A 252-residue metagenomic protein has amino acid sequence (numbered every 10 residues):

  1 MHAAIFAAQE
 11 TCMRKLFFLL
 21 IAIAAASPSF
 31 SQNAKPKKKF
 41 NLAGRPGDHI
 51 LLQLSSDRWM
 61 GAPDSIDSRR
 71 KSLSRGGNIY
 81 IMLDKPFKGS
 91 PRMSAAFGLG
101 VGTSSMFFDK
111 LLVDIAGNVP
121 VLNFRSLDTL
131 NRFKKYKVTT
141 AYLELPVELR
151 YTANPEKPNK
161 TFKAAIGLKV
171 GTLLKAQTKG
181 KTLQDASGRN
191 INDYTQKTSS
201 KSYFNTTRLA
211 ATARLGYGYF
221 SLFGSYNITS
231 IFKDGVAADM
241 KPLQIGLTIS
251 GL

Functional and structural regions predicted by a protein language model:
M1-P36, I249-L252: Bacterial Sec-dependent N-terminal signal peptides
N33-P46, P86-M93, N154-T161, Q177: Short loop/turn motifs that connect adjacent beta-strands in outer-membrane beta-barrel proteins
K39-N41, R45, W59, T195-L252: Predominantly the C-terminal beta-signal and adjacent terminal strand-loop region of outer-membrane beta-barrel
P46-D48, K71-G77, T139-L145, K160 (+3 more regions): Residues that define the transmembrane beta-barrel architecture of outer-membrane proteins
L52, I79-K85, L99-V101, L145-Y151 (+4 more regions): Residues on the lipid-exposed face of transmembrane beta-strands in outer-membrane beta-barrel proteins
D57-G61, G100-M106, G171-K175, N227-I231 (+1 more regions): Structural signature of outer-membrane beta-barrel domains
R58-Y80, F232-D234: Surface-exposed strand-loop-strand hairpins of Gram-negative outer-membrane beta-barrel proteins
P63-S72, F107-T140, L173-D185, I191-A210: Extracellular/periplasm-exposed beta-strand and loop segments of Gram-negative cell-envelope proteins, dominated by
